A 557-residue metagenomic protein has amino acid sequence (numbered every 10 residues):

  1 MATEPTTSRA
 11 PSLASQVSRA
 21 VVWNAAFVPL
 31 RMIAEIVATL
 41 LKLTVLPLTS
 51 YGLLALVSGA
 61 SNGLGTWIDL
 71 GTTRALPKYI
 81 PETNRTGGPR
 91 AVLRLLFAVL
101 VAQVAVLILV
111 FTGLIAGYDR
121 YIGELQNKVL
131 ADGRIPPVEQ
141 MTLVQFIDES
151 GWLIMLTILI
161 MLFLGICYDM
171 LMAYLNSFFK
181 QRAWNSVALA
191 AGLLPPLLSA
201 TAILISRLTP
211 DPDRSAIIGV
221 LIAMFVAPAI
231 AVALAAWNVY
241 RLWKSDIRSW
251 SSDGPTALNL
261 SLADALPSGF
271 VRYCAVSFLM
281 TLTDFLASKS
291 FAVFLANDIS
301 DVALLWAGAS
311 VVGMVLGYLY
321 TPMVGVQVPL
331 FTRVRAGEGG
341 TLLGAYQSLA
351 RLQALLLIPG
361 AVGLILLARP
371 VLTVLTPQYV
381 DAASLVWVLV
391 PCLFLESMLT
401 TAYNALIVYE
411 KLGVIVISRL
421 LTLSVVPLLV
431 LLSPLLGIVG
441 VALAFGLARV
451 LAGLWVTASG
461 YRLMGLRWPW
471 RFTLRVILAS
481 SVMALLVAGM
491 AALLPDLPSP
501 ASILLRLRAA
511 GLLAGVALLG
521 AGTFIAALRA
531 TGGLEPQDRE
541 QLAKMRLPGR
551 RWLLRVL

Functional and structural regions predicted by a protein language model:
M1-E35, V57, D148-W152, S252-M280 (+4 more regions): N-terminal membrane topogenesis motif
A2-T7, S245-G254, G489-L557: Membrane-proximal transmembrane or re-entrant/amphipathic helices at the cytosolic face
L13-P77, E82, I108-I115, D119 (+5 more regions): Signature of the first transmembrane helix
R19-T39, A191, V220-W243, A257-R333 (+6 more regions): Transmembrane helical elements of multi-pass membrane transporters/channels
D69-R85, G308, V312-A354, Y403-V408: Helix-loop junctions and terminal segments of transmembrane helices in multi-pass membrane transport/translocation
Y118-I158, Q347, L364-E396, T400 (+1 more regions): Interfacial segments at transmembrane-helix termini and the short loops linking adjacent helices
L156, N185-D246, Y273, A309 (+4 more regions): Hydrophobic alpha-helical transmembrane segments
F163-A188, P391-L421: Membrane-interface junctions at transmembrane-helix termini in multi-pass inner-membrane proteins
